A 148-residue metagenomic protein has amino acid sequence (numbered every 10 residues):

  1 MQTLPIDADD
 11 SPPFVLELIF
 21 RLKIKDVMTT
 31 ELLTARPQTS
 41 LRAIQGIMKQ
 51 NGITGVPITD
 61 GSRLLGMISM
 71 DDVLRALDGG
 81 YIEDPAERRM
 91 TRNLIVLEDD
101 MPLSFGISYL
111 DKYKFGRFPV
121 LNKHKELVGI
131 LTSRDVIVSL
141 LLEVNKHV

Functional and structural regions predicted by a protein language model:
M1-V148: Tandem CBS (Cystathionine beta-synthase) repeat/Bateman regulatory domains
